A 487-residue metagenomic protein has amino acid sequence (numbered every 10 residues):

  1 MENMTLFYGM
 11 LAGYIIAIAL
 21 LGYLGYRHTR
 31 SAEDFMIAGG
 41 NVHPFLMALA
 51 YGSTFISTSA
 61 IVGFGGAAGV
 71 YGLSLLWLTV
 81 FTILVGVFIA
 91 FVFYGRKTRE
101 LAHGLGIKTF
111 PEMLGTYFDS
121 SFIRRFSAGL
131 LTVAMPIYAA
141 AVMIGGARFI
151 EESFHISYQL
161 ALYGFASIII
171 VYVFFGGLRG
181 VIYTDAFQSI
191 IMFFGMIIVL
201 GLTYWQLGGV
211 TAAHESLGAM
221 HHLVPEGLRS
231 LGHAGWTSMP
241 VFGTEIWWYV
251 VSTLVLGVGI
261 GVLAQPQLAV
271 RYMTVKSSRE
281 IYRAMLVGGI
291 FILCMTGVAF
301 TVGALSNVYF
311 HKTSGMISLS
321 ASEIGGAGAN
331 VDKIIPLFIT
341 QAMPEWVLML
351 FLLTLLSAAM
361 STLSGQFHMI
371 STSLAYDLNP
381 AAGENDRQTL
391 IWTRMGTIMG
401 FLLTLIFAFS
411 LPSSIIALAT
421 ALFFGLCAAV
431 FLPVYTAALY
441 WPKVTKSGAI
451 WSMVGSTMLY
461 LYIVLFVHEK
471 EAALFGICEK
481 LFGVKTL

Functional and structural regions predicted by a protein language model:
M1-L487: Membrane-embedded helix-loop-helix hairpins and adjacent transmembrane boundary segments in multi-pass transporters
